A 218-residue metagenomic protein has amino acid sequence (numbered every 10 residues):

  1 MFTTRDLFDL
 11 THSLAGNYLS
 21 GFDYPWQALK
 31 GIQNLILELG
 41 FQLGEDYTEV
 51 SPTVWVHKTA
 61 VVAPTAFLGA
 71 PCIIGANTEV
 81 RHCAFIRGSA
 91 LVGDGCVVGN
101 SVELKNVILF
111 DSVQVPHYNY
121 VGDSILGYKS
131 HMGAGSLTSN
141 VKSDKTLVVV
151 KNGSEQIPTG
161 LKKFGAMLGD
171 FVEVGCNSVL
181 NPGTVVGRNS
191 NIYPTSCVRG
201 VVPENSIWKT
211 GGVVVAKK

Functional and structural regions predicted by a protein language model:
M1-T53, K58, N189, T195 (+1 more regions): Terminal amphipathic alpha-helical/low-complexity segments used for targeting or macromolecular assembly
A15-G16, N100, L109-D111, P116-K218: Glycine-rich hexapeptide-repeat left-handed beta-helix
S51, H57, G69, G127 (+1 more regions): Residue-level recognition of the GNAT/N-acetyltransferase active site
V56-S101: Glycine-rich active-site/cofactor-binding loop and its immediate structural neighborhood
K58, L104-F110: Short, charged low-complexity linear segments at domain edges
L68, I74, I86, L104 (+3 more regions): Surface-exposed, flexible loop/turn segments at secondary-structure boundaries
